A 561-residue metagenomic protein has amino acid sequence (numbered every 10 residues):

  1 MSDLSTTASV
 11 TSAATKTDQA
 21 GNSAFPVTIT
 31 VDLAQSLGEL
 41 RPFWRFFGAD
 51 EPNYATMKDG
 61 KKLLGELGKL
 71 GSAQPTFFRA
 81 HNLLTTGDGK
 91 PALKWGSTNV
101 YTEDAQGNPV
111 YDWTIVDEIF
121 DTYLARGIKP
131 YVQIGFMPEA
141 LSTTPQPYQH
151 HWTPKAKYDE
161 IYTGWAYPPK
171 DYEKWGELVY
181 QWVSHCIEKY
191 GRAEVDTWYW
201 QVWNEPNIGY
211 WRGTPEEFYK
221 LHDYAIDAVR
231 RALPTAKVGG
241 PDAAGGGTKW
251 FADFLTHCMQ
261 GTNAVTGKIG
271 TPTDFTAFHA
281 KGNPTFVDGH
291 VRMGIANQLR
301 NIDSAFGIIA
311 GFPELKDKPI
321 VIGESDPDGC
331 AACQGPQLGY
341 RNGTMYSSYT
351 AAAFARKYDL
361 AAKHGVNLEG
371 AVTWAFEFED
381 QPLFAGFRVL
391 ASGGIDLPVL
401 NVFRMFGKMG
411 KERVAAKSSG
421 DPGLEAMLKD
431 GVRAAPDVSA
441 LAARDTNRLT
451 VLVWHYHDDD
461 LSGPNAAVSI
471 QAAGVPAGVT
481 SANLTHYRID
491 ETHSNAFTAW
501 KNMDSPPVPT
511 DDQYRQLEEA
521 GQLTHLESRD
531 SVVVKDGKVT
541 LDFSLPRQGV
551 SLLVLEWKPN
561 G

Functional and structural regions predicted by a protein language model:
M1-Y199, E216-G246, G267, T271-P272 (+5 more regions): Non-catalytic accessory regions flanking glycosidase/transglycosidase catalytic cores in CAZymes
N53-Y54, L84-G87, E139, W203-G209 (+2 more regions): Conserved radical SAM core fold
K90-A92, W211-R212, F286-H290, A331-Q337 (+1 more regions): Short acidic, glycine/proline-rich loop/turn micro-motifs
M137-E139, W203-I208, A243-K249, E324-C330 (+1 more regions): Short, internal active-site loops enriched in acidic
Q149-K155, W250-N263, C333-S347, L383-G394: Short, electropositive alpha-helical surface patch
K170, G213-E217, G289-A296, R341-S348 (+1 more regions): Alpha-helix capping and helix-loop boundary segments enriched in small/acidic/polar residues
V179, D196-W198, V202-N204, A236 (+4 more regions): Aromatic- and acid-rich polysaccharide-binding/catalytic face of secreted or lumenal carbohydrate-active enzymes
K281-P336, A353, L360-A371: Glycoside hydrolase catalytic-domain groove-lining segments
